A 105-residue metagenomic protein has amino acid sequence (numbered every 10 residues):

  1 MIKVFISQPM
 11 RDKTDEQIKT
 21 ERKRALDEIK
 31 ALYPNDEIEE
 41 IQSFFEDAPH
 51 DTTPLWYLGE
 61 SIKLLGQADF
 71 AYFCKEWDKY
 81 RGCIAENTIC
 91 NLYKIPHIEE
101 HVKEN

Functional and structural regions predicted by a protein language model:
M1-N105: Conserved catalytic or regulatory cores that recognize and/or transform ribose-phosphate-containing ligands
